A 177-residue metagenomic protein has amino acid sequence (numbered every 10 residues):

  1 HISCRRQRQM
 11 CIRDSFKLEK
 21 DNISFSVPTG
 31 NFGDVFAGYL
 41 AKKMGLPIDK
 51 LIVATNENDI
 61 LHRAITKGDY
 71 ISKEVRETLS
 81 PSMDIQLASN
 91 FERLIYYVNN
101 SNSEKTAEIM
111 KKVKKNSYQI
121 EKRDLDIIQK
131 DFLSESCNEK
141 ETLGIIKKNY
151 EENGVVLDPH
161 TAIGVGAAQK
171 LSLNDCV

Functional and structural regions predicted by a protein language model:
H1-I12: Single conserved hydrophobic/aromatic residue that forms the stacking wall/gate of nucleotide- or nucleobase-binding
C4, S26-T29, G154: Short glycine- and Lys/Arg-enriched binding-loop motifs that mark or flank ligand-binding interfaces
R13, G38-K42, A168: A conserved amphipathic alpha-helix that caps or lines the catalytic cleft of carbohydrate- and lipid-modifying enzymes
R13, H62-I71, S134-L143: Acidic-glycine-rich active-site phosphate/pyrophosphate-binding loop
S15-K17: Phosphate/pyrophosphate-binding loops at sites that engage ATP/ADP/AMP, CoA/4′-phosphopantetheine, polyphosphate
E19, S24-K112: Glycine-rich phosphate/pyrophosphate-binding loop at beta-loop-alpha junctions
L87-A88, I95-V177: Mobile late-domain/C-terminal helix-loop "cap" segments that border catalytic sites or the cytosolic face
